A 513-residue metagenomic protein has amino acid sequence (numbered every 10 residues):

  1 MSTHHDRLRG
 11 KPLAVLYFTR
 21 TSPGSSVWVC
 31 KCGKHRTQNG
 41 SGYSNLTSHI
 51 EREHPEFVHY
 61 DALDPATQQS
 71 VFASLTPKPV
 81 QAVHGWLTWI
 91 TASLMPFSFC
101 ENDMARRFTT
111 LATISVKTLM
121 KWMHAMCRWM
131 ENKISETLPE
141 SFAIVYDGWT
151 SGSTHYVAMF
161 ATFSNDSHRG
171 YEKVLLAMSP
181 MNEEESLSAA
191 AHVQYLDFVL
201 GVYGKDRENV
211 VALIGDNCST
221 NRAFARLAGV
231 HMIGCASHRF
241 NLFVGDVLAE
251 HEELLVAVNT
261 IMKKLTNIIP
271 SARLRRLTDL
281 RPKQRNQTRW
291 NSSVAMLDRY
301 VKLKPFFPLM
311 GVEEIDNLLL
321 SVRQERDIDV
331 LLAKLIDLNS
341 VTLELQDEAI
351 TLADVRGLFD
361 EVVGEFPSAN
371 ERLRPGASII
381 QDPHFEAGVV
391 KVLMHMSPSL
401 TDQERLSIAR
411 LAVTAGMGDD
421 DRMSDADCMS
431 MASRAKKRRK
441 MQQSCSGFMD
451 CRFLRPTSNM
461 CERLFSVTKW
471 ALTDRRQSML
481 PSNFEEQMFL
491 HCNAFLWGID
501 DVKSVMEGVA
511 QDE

Functional and structural regions predicted by a protein language model:
M1-F108, M120, H124-E136, V157 (+7 more regions): A zinc-binding module initiation signal
T21-G24, R36-S41, A73-Q81, T91 (+20 more regions): Intrinsic disorder
C30, L46, A105, A143-W149 (+10 more regions): Short, conserved catalytic/metal-binding motifs centered on acidic residues
S44-H49, E56, L464-S466, A471-N483: Classical protein tyrosine phosphatase
C100, T154, A189, Y195-D419: A eukaryotic "domain-edge + linker/cap" signature
E140-M178: Acidic, metal-ligating active-site segments
A412, S430, L472-E513: Polyampholytic, low-complexity intrinsically disordered segments
C445-L472: C-terminal, well-structured subdomains that either form a transmembrane helix-short loop-helix hairpin in multi-pass
